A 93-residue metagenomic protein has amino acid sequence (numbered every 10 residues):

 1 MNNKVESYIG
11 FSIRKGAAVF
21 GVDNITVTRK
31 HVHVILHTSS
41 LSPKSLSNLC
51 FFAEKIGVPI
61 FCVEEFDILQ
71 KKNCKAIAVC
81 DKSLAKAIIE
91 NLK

Functional and structural regions predicted by a protein language model:
K4, K44, S83: Charged, alpha-helix-enriched surfaces in structured cytosolic catalytic cores of large nucleotide-utilizing machines
K4-V34: N-terminal first-folded block
F20-V22, P59-E64: Short amphipathic beta-strand starts and helix->beta connectors
V22, S39-S40, C80-D81: Fold-independent oxyanion-binding glycine-rich loops and adjacent beta-strand/coil segments at enzyme active sites
V27-C62: N-terminal positively charged helical leader segments and presequences
E65-K93: C-terminal structural segments of small proteins and small subunits
